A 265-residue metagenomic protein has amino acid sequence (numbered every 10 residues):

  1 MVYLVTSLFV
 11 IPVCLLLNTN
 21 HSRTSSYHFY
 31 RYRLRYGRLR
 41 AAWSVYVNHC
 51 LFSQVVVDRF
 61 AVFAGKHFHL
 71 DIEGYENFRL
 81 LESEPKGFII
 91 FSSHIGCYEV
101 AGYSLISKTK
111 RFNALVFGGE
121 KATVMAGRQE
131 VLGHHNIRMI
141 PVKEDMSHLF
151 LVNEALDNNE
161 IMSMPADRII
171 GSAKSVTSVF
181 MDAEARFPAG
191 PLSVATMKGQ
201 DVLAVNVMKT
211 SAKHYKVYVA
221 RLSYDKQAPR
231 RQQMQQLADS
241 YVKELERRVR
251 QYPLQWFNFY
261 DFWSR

Functional and structural regions predicted by a protein language model:
M1-S92, Q129, N136: Membrane-anchoring hydrophobic helices of lipid-metabolizing enzymes
H21-S25, E120-A122, E184-P188: Active-site metal-coordination segments of metallo-dependent hydrolases
S25-F29, A101, G127-R128, G190 (+1 more regions): Hydrophobic alpha-helical segments typical of transmembrane helices and their membrane-interface/capping positions
G37-R40, K86-E144, I169-K174: Catalytic core of membrane glycerolipid acyltransferases/transacylases, capturing the structured, soluble-facing
Y46, S83-E84, S107, H134-H135 (+1 more regions): Non-catalytic C-terminal accessory region of glycerolipid acyltransferases and related lyso-lipid remodeling enzymes
A64-L70, R138-K143, F180-D182, Q227: Short, flexible loop segments at the rims of nucleotide/cofactor-binding pockets, characterized by
F68-D71, I95, K121, V142-D145 (+2 more regions): A conditional alpha-helix N-cap/helix-loop micro-motif detector
E73-Y75, L115-F117, V142, A220-L222 (+1 more regions): Conserved beta-strand termini and adjacent loop/short-helix elements that scaffold enzyme active sites in alpha/beta
